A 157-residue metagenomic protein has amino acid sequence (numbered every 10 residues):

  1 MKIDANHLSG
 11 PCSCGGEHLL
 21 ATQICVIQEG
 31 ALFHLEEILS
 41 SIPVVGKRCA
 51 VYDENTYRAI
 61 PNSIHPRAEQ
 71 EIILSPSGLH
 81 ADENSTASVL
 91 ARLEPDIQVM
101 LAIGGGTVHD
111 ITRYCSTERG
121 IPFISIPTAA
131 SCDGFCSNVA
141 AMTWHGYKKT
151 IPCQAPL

Functional and structural regions predicted by a protein language model:
M1-V99: ATP/NTP phosphate-donor binding region
A5-H7, G30, G104-G105, Y147-K149: Mixed-charge, polar/low-complexity N-terminal
C12-C14, C25, C49, C115 (+3 more regions): Generic recognition of cysteine residues
E29-G30, Y52-E54, I103-G105, I126-A129 (+1 more regions): Fold-independent oxyanion-binding glycine-rich loops and adjacent beta-strand/coil segments at enzyme active sites
I60-N62, I111-R113, F135-C136: Short glycine-/acidic-enriched loop or helix-start segments at secondary-structure transitions that form or flank
G78-D82, I103-G105, C132, C153-L157: Short C-terminal domain-edge/linker segments immediately following a structured domain
L93-T128: A short, small-residue-rich loop immediately preceding and capping a beta-strand
E118-L157: A glycine/threonine-rich phosphate-anchoring loop and its flanking beta-alpha core in nucleotide/phosphate-binding
